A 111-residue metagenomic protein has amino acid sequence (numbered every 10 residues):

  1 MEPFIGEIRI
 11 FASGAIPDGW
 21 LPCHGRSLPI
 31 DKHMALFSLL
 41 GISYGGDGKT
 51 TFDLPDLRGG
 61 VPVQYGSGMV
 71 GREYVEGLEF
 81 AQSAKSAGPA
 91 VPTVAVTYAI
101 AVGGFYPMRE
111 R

Functional and structural regions predicted by a protein language model:
M1-R111: Low-complexity Ser/Thr/Gly/Asn-rich repetitive segments
